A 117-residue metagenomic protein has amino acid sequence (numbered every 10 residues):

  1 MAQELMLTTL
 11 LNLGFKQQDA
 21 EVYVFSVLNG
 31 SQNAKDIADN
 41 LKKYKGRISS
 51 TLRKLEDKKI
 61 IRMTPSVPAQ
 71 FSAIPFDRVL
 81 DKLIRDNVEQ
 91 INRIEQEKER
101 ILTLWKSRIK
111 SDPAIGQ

Functional and structural regions predicted by a protein language model:
Q3-E4, T8-D19, N33, P65-D86: Short, cationic-aromatic polyanion-contact patches
E21-F25: Pre-recognition alpha-helix immediately N-terminal to the DNA-recognition helix within helix-turn-helix or winged-helix
V27-N33: Short capping segments at the starts of secondary-structure elements
A34-K35, G46: Residues within helix-turn-helix
D36-N40: A short acidic, leucine-rich amphipathic alpha-helix
K42-K54: Short amphipathic alpha-helical interaction segments
E56-T64: A short, conserved structural fragment
D81, R85-Q117: Amphipathic alpha-helical dimerization/coiled-coil segments that flank or bridge DNA-binding/regulatory modules
